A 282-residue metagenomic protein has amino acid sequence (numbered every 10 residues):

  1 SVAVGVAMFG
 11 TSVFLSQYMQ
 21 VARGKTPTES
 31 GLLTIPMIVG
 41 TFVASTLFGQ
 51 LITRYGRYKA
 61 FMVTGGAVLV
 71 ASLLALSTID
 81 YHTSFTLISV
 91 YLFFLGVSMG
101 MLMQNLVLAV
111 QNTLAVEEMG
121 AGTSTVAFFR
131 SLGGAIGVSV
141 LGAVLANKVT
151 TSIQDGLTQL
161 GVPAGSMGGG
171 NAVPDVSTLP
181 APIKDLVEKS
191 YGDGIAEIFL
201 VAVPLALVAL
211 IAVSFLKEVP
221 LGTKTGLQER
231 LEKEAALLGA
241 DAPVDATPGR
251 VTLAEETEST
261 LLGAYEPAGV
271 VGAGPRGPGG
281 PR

Functional and structural regions predicted by a protein language model:
S1-A121, P220, G280-P281: Transmembrane core module of solute transporters
V107-A109, T113, T125-R282: Hydrophobic transmembrane architecture of multi-pass small-molecule transporters
